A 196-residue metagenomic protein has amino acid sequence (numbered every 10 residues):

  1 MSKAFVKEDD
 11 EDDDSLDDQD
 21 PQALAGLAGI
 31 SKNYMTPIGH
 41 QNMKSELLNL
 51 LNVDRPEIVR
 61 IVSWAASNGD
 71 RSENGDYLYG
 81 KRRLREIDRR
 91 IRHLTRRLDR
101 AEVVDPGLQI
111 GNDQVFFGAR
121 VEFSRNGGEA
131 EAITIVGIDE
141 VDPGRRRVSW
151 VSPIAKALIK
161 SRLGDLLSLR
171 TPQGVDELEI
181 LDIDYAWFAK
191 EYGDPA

Functional and structural regions predicted by a protein language model:
M1-V53, E57-R92, F188-A196: Helix-rich terminal scaffold detector
N49, E86, R96, K156-L163: Short, intrinsically disordered, mixed-charge
L51-D54, L98-E102, R162, T171 (+1 more regions): Conserved NTP-handling cores and scaffolds of large molecular machines
R97, V175-D182, A189-K190: Short, conserved aromatic-histidine micro-motifs
V104-L178, D184: Non-DNA-binding regulatory cores of transcription-related proteins, predominantly C-terminal effector-binding
